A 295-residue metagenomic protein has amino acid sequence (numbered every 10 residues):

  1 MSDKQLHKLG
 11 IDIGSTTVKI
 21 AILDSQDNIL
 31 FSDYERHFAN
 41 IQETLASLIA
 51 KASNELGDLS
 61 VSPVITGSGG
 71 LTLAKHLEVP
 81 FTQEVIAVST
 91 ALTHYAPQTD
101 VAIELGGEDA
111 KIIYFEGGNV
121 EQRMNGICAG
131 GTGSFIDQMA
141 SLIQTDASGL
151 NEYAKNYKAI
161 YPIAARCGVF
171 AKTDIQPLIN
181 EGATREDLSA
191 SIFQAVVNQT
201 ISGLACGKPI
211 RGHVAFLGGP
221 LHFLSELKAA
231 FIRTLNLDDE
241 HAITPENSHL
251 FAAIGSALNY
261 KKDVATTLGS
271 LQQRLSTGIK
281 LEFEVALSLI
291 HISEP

Functional and structural regions predicted by a protein language model:
S2-S25, T99-E116, S293: Gly/Thr-rich phosphate-binding beta-strand-loop-beta motif of the actin/hexokinase/Hsp70
Q5-E43, S47-A50, E121-Q122, G126: Short glycine-rich, Thr/Ser-proximal phosphate-binding strand/loop in the N-terminal lobe of ATP-dependent enzymes
I41, G118-A159, L258-K262: Glycine-rich phosphate-binding loop plus the immediately following alpha-helix
G69, A205-T234, P245-H249: Glycine-rich phosphate-binding loops at beta-strand->alpha-helix junctions
F81-V85, I232-I254: Conserved phosphate-binding/catalytic loops in two-lobed NTP-binding clefts
I136-Q138, T244-K280: Glycine-rich phosphate-binding/hydrolytic loop that grips phosphoryl groups
A171-S202: Adenine-nucleotide phosphate-binding core of ATP-dependent small-molecule kinases
S288-P295: Residue-level detector of conserved catalytic or cofactor/ligand-binding positions in enzyme active sites
